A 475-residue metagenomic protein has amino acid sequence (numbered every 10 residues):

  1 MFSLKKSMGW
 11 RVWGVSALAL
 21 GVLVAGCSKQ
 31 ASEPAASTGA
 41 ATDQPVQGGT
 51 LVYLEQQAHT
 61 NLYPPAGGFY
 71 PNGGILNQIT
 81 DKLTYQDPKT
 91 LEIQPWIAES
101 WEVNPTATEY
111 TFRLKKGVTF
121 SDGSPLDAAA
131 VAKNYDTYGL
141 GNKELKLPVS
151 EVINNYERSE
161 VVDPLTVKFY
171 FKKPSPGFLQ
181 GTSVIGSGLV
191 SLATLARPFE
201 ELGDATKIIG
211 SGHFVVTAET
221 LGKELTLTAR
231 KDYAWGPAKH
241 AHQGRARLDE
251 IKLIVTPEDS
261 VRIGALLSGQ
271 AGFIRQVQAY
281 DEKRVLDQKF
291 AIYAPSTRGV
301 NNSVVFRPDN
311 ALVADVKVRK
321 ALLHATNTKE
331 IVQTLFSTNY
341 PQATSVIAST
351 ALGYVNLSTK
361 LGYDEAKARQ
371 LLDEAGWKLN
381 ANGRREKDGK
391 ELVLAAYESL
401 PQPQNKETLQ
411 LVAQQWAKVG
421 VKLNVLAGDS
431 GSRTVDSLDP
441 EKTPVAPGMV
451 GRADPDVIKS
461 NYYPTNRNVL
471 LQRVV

Functional and structural regions predicted by a protein language model:
L54-P105, D136: N-terminal lobe/hinge region of extracytoplasmic solute-binding protein
P88, E92, S183-K252, S260-V261 (+2 more regions): Gly/Pro-rich hinge or "lid" segments in bacterial periplasmic/extracellular proteins
E99-E144, V162, K168, L312-A314: Aromatic- and charge-enriched surface segment that lines or borders ligand/interaction sites
R113, P148-A196, H213-T220: Surface-exposed binding/hinge segments that line and control ligand-binding clefts or catalytic entry sites
L140-L145, S159, T217-T228, I254-N310 (+5 more regions): Extracellular/periplasmic solute-recognition and catalytic clefts
L202, Y233-R284, A413, K422-N424 (+1 more regions): Ligand-site clamp/hinge motif
K231, A314-Q414: Append "and occasionally in soluble cytosolic enzymes with long acidic Gly/Pro-rich linkers
S432-V475: Acidic-aromatic pocket-rim loops
